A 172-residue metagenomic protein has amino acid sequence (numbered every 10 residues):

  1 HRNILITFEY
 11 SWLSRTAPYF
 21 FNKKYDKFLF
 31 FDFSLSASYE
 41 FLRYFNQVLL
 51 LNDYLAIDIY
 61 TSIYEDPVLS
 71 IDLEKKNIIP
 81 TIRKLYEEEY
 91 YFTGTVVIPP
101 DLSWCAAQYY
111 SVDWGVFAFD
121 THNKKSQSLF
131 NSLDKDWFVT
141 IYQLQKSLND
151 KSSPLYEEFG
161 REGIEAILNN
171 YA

Functional and structural regions predicted by a protein language model:
H1-A172: Structured alpha/beta or helical-core interaction and ligand-binding surfaces enriched in interleaved
